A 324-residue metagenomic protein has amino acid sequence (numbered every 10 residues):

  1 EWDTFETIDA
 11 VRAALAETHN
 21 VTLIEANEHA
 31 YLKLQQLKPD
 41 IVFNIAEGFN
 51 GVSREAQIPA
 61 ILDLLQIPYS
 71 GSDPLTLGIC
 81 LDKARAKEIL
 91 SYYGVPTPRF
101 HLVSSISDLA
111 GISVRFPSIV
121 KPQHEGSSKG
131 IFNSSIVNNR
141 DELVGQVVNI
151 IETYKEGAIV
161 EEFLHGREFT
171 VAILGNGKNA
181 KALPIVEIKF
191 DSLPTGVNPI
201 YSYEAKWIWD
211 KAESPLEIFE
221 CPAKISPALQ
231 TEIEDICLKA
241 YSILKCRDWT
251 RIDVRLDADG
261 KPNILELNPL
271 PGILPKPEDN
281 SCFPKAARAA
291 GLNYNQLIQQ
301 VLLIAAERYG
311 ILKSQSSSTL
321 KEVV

Functional and structural regions predicted by a protein language model:
E1-S70, L75, I79-L81, Y92 (+4 more regions): ATP-binding N-terminal substructure of ATP-dependent carboxylate-amine bond-forming enzymes
V21, P68-Y69, T97, S118 (+1 more regions): Hydrophobic beta-strand scaffold residues
L34-K38, G78-R167, G177-K178: Active-site nucleotide/adenylate-binding loops and adjacent lid/helix of ATP-dependent enzymes
E55-A56, K83, P277-N280: Conserved strand-to-helix beginnings and helix N-cap segments that scaffold or border functional pockets
I89-G94, P222-V324: ATP-dependent carboxylate activation and anion-phosphoryl transfer catalytic cores that bind Mg-ATP to form
S118, G175, E187, N268-P269: Short beta-strand elements
R140-D235, L256, K261-N263: Phosphate-binding site of ATP-dependent enzymes
